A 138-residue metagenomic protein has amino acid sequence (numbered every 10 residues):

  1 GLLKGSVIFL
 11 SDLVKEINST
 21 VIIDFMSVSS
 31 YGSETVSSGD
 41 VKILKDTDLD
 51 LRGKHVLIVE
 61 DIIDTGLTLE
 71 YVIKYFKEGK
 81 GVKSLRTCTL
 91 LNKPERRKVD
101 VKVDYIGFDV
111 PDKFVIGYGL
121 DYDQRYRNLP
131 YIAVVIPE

Functional and structural regions predicted by a protein language model:
G1-E138: PRPP-associated nucleotide enzymes
